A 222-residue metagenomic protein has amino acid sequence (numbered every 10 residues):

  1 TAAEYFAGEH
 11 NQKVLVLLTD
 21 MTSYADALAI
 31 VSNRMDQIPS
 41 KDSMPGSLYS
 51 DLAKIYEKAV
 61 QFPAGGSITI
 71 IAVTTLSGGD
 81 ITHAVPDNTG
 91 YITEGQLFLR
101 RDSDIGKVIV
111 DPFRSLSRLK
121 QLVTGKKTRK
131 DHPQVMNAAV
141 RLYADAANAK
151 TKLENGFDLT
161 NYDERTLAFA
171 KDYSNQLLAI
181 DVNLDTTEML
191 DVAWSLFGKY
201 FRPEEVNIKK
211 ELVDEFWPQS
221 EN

Functional and structural regions predicted by a protein language model:
T1-E221: P-loop NTPase catalytic core
